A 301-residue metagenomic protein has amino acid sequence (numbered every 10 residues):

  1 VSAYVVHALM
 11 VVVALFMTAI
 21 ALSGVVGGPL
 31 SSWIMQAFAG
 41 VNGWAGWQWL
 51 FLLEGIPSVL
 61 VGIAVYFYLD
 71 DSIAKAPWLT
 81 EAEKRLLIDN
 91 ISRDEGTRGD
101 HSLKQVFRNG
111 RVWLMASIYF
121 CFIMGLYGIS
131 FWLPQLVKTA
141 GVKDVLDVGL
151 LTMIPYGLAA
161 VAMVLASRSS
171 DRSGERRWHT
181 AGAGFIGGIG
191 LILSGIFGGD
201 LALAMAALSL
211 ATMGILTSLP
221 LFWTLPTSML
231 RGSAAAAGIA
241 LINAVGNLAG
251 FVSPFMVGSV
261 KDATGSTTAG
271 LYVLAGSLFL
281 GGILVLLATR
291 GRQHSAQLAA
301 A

Functional and structural regions predicted by a protein language model:
V1-M10, L225-A236, G265: Paired intracellular helix-loop junctions of major facilitator superfamily
M10-M35, P57-S58, N243-S253: Glycine-rich segments within core transmembrane alpha-helices of 12-TM secondary carriers
S23-Q36, V61, V65, P134 (+2 more regions): Small-residue (Gly/Pro/Ala) motifs that create kinks and tight helix-helix packing interfaces
G24, M229-S266, L274: A late C-terminal transmembrane helix in Major Facilitator Superfamily
Q48-F67, L271-L286: Symmetry-related core transmembrane helices of the 12-TM Major Facilitator Superfamily/SLC fold
K104-S167, L219, W223, S253-P254: Extracytoplasmic gate region of multi-pass secondary transporters
A162-E175, K261: Helix-to-loop junctions at the C-terminal end of transmembrane segments in multipass secondary transporters
G174-L225: C-terminal transmembrane helical hairpin of 12-TM major facilitator-type secondary transporters
